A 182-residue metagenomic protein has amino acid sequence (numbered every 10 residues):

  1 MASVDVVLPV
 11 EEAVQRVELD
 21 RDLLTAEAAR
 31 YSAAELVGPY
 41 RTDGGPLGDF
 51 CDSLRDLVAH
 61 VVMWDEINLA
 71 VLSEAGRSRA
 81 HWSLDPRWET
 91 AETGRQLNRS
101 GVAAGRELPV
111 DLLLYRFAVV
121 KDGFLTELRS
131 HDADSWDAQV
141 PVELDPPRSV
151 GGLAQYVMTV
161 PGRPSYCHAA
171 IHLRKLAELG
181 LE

Functional and structural regions predicted by a protein language model:
M1-R16, I67-V120, E182: Short, helix-capping/interhelical loops that line the mouth of catalytic, cofactor-, or ligand-binding pockets
S3, P9-V37, D56-A70, R163-I171: Alpha-helical bundle segments that constitute or directly flank the non-heme di-iron/ferroxidase center
L8, Y31, D52, G105-L108 (+1 more regions): Short coil/turn linker and secondary-structure boundary residues
V17-E35, E74-T90, S130-A138: Phosphate-binding glycine-rich loops and adjacent basic patches that engage nucleotide phosphates, nucleic-acid
A26-A29, A33, E66, A70-S73 (+3 more regions): Charged/polar positions within long, soluble alpha-helices
Y40-Q96, Q139-E182: Short, contiguous alpha-helical
V102-L108, S135, P146-S149: A general structural signal for short secondary-structure boundary/capping elements
